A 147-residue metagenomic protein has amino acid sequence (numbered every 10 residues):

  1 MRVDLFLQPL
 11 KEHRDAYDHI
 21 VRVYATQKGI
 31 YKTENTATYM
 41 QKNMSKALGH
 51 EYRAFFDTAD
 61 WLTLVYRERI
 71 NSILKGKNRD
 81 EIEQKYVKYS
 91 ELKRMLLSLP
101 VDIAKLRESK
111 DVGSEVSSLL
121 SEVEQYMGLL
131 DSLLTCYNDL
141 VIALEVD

Functional and structural regions predicted by a protein language model:
M1-F6, Y66-E108: Amphipathic, heptad-repeat alpha-helical segments
M1-R79: N-terminal extramembrane/targeting module of integral membrane proteins
D4, D15-D18, D57-D60, D80 (+5 more regions): Acidic-enriched, low-complexity/disordered segments with a strong bias for Aspartate over Glutamate
K85-D147: Membrane-proximal, non-transmembrane alpha-helical segments
